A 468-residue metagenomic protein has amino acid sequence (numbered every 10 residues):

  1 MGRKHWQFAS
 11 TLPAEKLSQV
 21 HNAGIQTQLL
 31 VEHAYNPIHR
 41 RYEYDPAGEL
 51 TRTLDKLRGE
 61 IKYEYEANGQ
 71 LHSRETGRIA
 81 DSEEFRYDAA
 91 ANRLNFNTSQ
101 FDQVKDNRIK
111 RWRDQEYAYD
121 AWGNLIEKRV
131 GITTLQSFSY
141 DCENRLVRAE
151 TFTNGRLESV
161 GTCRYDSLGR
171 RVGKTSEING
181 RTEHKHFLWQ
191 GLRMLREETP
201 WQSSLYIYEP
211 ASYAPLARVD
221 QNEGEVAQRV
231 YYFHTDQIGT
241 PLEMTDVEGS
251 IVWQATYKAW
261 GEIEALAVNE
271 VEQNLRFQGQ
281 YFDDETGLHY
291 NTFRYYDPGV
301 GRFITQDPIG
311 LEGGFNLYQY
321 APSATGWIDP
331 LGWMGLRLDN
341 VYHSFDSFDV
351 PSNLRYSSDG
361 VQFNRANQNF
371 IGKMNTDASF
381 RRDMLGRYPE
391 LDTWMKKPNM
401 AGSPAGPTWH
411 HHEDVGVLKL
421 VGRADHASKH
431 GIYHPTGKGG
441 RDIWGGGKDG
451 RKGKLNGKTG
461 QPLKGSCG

Functional and structural regions predicted by a protein language model:
M1-D55, E60-T76, S82-R111, E116-A118 (+14 more regions): Beta-strand elements of repeat-based all-beta scaffolds
I38, G59, Y65, D81 (+12 more regions): Exposed loop/turn and edge beta-strand positions of beta-sandwich/beta-sheet ligand-binding modules
A89-R93, T98-K105, Y208, R218 (+2 more regions): A motif-centric feature for acidic-aromatic and gly/ser/thr-rich catalytic loops and repeats
E177-N179, V247-S250, A324-T325, H426-S428: Acidic glycine-/aspartate-rich tracts in secreted/extracellular proteins
T256, Q319, V421: The −1 position to Zn-ligating cysteines in a subset of zinc-ribbon hairpins
M334-T408, H412-G468: Nuclease and nuclease-like effector domains acting on nucleic acids or nucleotide cofactors
